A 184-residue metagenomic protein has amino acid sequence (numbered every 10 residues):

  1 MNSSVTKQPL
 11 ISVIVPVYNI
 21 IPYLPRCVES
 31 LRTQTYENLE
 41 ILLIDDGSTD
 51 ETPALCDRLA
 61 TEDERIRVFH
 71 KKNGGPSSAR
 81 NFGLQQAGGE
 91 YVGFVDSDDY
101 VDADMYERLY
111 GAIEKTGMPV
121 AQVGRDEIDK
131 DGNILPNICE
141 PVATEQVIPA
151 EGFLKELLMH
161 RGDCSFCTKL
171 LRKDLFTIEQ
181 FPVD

Functional and structural regions predicted by a protein language model:
M1-T33: N-proximal low-complexity "stem/linker" segments adjacent to membrane-targeting elements
S30, D45-A54, G75: A conserved acidic beta->alpha catalytic loop
N38-G47, R67-K72, S97: Short beta-strand/loop segment that forms part of the nucleotide-sugar
K71-A87: Glycine-rich, basic loop-to-helix element that forms the pyrophosphate-binding segment of sugar-nucleotide handling
V92: Short aromatic/hydrophobic "clamp" motif used to bind/position activated sugar donors
D96-Y100, P119: The conserved acidic donor/metal-binding loop of glycosyltransferases
D104-N137: Conserved donor NDP-sugar-binding/catalytic core segment of glycosyltransferases
E151-D184: Conserved nucleotide-sugar donor-binding catalytic segment
